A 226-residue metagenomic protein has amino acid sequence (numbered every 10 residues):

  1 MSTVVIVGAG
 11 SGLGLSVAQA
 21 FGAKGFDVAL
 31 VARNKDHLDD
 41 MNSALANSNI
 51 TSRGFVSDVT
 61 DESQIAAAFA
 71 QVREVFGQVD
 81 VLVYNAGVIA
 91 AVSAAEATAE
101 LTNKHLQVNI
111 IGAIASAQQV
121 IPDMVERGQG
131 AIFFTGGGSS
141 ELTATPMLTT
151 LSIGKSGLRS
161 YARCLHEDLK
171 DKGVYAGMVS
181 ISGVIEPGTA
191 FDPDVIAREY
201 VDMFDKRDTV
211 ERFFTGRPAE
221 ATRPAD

Functional and structural regions predicted by a protein language model:
G10-G12: Conserved glycine-rich cofactor-binding loop
F26-D40: Conserved glycine-rich Rossmann-like NAD(P)H-binding loop of the short-chain dehydrogenase/reductase
D36, F55-A68, A99: The beta1-alpha1 cofactor-binding region of Rossmann-like NAD(H)/NADP(H)-dependent oxidoreductases
Q78-V79, M124-G137, G173-V174: Active-site loop of short-chain dehydrogenase/reductase
V88, A95-I114, L158: Catalytic Tyr-X3-Lys loop
V108-E126: Amphipathic alpha-helical dimer-interface segment in Rossmann-like NAD(P)H-dependent oxidoreductases
A131-G157, K170, I185: Catalytic loop of short-chain dehydrogenase/reductase
R163, K170-D226: C-terminal helical subdomain
